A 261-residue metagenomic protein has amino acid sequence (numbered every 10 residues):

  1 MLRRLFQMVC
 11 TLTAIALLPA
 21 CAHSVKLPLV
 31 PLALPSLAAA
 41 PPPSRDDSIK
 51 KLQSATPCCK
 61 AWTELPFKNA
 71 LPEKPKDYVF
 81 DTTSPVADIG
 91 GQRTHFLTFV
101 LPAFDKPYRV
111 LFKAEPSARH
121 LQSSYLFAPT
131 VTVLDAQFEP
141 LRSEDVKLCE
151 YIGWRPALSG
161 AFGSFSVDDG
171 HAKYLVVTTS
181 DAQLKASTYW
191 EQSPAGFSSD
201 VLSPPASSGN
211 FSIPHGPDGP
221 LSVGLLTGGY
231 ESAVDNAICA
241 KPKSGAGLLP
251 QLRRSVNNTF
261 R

Functional and structural regions predicted by a protein language model:
M1-C10: Bacterial N-terminal signal peptides that target proteins for export
P19-A20: C-terminal motif of bacterial Sec signal peptides marking the signal peptidase cleavage site
V25-D81, L97-P102, K173, T179-R261: C-terminal edge strands of extracellular/lumenal beta-sandwich accessory domains
G90, H95-Y108, S164-G170: Extracellular and analogous surface-interaction loops
D105-Q122: Short amphipathic, basic-aromatic surface patches that mediate peripheral association with negatively charged
L121-P129: Short coil-to-beta strand junction motifs in C2/discoidin
S143-G153: Solvent-exposed serine/threonine-rich low-complexity stretches and specific carbohydrate-binding patches
L158-D169, D181-L184: Beta-sandwich interaction modules
